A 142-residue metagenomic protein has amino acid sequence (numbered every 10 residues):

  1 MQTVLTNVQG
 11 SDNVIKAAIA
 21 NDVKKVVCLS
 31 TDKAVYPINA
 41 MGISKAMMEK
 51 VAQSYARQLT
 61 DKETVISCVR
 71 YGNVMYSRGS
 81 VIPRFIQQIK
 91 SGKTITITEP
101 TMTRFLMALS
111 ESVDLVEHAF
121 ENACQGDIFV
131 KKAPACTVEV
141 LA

Functional and structural regions predicted by a protein language model:
M1-K50, S54: Conserved Rossmann-fold NAD(P)-dependent oxidoreductase catalytic core, especially the SDR/UDP-sugar
C28-T31, K93-T96, F120-G126: Short acidic (Asp/Glu) and glycine-rich catalytic loops that position anionic groups and cofactors
T31, Y71, A133: Short acidic donor-binding/metal-coordinating loop in glycosyltransferase active sites
A40-S44, V74, A108: The catalytic Tyr-centered alpha-helix of NAD(P)H-dependent dehydrogenases
Q53-T103, D127-V130: Conserved beta-loop-beta element that borders a ligand/cofactor-binding pocket
Y76-R84, T98-E117, C136-L141: Substrate-positioning beta->alpha
A119-A142: Mid/C-terminal beta-alpha module of Rossmann-like enzyme folds, strongest in SDR-family dehydrogenases/epimerases
